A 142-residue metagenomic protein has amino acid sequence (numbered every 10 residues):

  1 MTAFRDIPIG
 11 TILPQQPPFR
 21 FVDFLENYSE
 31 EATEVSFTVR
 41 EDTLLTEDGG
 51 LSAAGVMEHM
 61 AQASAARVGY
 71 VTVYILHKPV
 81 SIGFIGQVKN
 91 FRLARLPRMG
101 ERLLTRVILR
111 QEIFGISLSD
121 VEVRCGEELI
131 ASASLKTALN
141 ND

Functional and structural regions predicted by a protein language model:
A3-I9, E101-T105: Short Pro/Gly-enriched beta-strand edge/turn motifs at strand-loop
P17-S52: Catalytic strand-loop segment that frames the active site of acyl-thioester-processing enzymes
F19-F21, L103, S117: Hydrophobic core residues within well-ordered beta-strands of beta-rich domains
D23-E26, K89, A94, I108-R110: Conserved positions in beta-strands of structured domains
Y28-T33, A65, Q111-I116: Short, conserved beta-turn/loop elements at beta-strand boundaries and strand-helix junctions
S52-H77: Active-site helix/loop of acyl-thioester processing domains in fatty-acid/polyketide metabolism, spanning hotdog-fold
V68-L104: Hydrophobic beta-strand-centered segment that forms part of the acyl-chain substrate-binding groove
R98-G100, I108-D142: HotDog/MaoC-like acyl-thioester-processing domains
